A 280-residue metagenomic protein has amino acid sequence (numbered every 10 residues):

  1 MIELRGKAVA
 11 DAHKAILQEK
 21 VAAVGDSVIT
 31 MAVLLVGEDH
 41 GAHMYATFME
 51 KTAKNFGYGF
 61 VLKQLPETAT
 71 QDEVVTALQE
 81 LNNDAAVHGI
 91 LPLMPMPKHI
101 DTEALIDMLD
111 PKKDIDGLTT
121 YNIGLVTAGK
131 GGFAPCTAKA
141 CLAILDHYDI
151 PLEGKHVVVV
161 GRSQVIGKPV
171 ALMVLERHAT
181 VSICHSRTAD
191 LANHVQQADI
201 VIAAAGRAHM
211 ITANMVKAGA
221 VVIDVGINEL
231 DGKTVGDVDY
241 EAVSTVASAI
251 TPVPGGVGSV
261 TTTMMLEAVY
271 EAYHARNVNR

Functional and structural regions predicted by a protein language model:
M1-S27: Positively charged, low-complexity intrinsically disordered leader regions
V21-M31, G37-N55: N-terminal glycine-rich anion-binding loops that anchor highly charged ligand groups
V36-E50, G132-V221, K233-S244: Glycine-rich phosphate/diphosphate-binding loop of Rossmann-like nucleotide-binding domains
A53-T68, V181-I183: Short beta-strand elements in bilobed, periplasmic/extracellular small-molecule ligand-binding domains
E73-A85: Short, well-structured alpha-helical segments in soluble
P92-L152: Anion-binding alpha/beta catalytic cores of soluble intermediary-metabolism enzymes, centered on
P95, A205-R207, G226-I227: Short glycine-/small-residue-rich Rossmann-like dinucleotide-binding loops
T102-I123, G226-N279: Rossmann-fold NAD(P)-binding glycine/threonine-rich loop
